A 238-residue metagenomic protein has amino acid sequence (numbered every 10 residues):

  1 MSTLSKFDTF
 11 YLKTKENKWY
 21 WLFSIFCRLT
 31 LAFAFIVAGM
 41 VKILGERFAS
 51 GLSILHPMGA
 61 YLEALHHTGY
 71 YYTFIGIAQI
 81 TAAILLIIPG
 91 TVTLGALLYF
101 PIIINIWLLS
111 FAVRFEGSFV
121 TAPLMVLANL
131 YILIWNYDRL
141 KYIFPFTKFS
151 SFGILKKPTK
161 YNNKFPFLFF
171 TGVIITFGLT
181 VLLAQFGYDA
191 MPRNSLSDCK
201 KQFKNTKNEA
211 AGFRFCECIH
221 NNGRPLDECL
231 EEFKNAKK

Functional and structural regions predicted by a protein language model:
M1-E46, V92-K238: Extended, low-polarity transmembrane helix blocks
L4-D8, N17-K18, L52-L62, I75 (+2 more regions): A generic structural signal for ordered alpha-helices
A34, A38-I75: Solvent-exposed, well-ordered loop and adjacent helix/strand elements within mature globular domains that form
I75-A78, A122-P123: Short hydrophobic/aromatic segments of transmembrane alpha-helices and their interfaces
I77-L85, I102-L109: Hydrophobic, membrane-inserted alpha-helices
L85-L86, L94: Short hinge/loop at the helix->beta-strand junction immediately C-terminal to the helix-turn-helix recognition helix
